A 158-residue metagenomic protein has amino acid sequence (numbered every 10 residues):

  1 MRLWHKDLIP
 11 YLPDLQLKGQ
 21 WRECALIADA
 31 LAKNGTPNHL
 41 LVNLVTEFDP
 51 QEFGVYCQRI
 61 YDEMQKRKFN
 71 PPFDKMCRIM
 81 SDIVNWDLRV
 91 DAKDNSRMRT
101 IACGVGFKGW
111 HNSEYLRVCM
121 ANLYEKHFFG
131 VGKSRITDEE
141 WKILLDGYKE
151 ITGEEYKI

Functional and structural regions predicted by a protein language model:
M1-N38, V42-I158: Sequence termini and other peripheral, non-core segments
